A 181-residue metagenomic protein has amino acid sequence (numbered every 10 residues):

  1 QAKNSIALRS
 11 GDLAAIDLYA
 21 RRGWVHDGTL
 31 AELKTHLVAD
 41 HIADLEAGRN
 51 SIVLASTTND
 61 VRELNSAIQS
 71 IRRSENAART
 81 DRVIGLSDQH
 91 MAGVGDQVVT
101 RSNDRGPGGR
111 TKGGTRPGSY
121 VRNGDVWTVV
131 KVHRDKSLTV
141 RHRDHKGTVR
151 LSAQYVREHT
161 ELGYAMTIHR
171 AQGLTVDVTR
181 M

Functional and structural regions predicted by a protein language model:
Q1-N123, T128-T139: Conserved helicase motor core of P-loop NTPases
D104-M181: Conserved helicase C-terminal RecA-like lobe
